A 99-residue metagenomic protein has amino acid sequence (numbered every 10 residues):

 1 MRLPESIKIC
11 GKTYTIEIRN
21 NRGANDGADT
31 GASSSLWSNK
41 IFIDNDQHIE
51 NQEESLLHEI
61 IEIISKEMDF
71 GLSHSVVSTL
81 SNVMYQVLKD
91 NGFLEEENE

Functional and structural regions predicted by a protein language model:
M1-N51, E67-E99: Metalloprotease/metallohydrolase-associated module, dominated by Zn2+-dependent proteases
E54-K66: Active-site recognition of the HExxH zinc-binding catalytic motif
